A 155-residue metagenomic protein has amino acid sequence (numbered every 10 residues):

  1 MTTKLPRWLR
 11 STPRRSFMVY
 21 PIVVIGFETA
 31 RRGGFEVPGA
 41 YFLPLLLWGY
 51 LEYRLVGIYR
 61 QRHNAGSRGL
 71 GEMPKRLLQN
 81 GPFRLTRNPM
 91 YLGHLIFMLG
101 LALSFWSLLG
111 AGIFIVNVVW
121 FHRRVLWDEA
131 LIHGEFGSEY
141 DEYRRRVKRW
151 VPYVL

Functional and structural regions predicted by a protein language model:
M1-N80, L92-L155: Membrane-anchoring alpha-helices and their flanking helix-loop junctions
L85-P89: Histidine-centered phosphotransfer motif of kinases
